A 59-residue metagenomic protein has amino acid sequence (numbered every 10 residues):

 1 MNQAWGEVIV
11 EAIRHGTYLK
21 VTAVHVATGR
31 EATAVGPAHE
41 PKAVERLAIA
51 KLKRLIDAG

Functional and structural regions predicted by a protein language model:
Q3-G59: Amphipathic, hydrophobic secondary-structure cores in small proteins
